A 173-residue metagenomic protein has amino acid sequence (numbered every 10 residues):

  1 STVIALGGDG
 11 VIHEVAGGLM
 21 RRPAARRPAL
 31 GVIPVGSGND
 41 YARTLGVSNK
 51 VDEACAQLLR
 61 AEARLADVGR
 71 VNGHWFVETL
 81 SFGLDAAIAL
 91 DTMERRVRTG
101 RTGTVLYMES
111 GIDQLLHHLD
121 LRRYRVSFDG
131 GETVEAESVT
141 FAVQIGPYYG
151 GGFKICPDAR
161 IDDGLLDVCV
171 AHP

Functional and structural regions predicted by a protein language model:
S1-R27: N-terminal small/polar loop signature for handling phosphorylated ligands or for N-terminal nucleophile
L6-G8, I33, L80, H172: Small/polar loops that bind or transfer phosphate-bearing groups
G7, G73, I145: Residues that line or immediately flank small-molecule/substrate-binding pockets and catalytic motifs
D9, D67, D167: Acidic active-site catalytic centers that drive phospho-/nucleotidyl reactions and related ester hydrolyses
G10, G83, Y148: Short alpha-helical
H13, Y41, G151: Glycine/Thr-rich phosphate-binding loops of Rossmann-like dinucleotide-binding domains
G17-A142: Catalytic core of DAGKc-family lipid kinases
F128-E132, E137-P173: Internal anion-binding site segments
